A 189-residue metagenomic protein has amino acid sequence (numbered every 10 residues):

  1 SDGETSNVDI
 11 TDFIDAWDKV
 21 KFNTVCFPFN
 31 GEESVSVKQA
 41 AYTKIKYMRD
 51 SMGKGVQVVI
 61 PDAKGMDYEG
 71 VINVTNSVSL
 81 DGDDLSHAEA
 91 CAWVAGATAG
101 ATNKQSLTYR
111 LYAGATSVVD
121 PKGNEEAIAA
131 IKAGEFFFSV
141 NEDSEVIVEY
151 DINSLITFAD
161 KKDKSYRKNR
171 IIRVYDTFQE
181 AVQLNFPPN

Functional and structural regions predicted by a protein language model:
T5-N189: A glycine- and small-residue-enriched flexible loop/hinge signal that marks low-structured segments
